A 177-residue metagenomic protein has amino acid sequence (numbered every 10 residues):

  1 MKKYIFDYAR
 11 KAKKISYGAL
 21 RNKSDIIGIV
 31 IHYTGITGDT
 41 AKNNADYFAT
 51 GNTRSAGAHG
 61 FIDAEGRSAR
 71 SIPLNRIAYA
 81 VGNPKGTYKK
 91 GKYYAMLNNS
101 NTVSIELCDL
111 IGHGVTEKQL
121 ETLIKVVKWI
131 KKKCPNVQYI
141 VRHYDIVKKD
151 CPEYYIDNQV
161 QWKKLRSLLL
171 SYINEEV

Functional and structural regions predicted by a protein language model:
M1-A9, K23, S100-S104, L110-V177: Basic/polar, cationic surfaces and motifs that engage anionic cell-wall and phosphate/carboxylate ligands
M1-N98, E176: N-terminal catalytic cores of peptidoglycan-degrading enzymes
H32, E106-L107: Conserved beta-strand segments of the P-loop GTPase G domain that flank and frequently precede/overlap
